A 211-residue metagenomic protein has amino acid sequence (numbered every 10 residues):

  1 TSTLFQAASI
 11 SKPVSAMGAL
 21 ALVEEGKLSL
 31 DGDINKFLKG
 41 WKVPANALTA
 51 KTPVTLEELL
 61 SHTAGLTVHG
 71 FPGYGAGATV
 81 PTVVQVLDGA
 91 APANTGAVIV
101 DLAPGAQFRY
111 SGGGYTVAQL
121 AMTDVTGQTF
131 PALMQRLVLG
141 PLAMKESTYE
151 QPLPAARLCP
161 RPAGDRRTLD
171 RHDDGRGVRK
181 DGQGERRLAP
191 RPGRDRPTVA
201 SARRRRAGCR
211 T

Functional and structural regions predicted by a protein language model:
S2-F5, A45: Aromatic/His-enriched, Gly/Pro-containing loop or helix-boundary segments that lie immediately adjacent to catalytic
F5-A8, F108-Y110: Catalytic tyrosine of NAD(P)H-dependent dehydrogenase/reductases that use a Tyr as the general acid/base
Q6-I34, Y115-T123: Active-site SXXK
L30-N46, G140-L142: Short, glycine/proline-biased beta-turn/loop segments that scaffold the active-site neighborhood
N46-T211: Short, surface-exposed loop or secondary-structure junction motifs that flank catalytic or metal-binding residues
